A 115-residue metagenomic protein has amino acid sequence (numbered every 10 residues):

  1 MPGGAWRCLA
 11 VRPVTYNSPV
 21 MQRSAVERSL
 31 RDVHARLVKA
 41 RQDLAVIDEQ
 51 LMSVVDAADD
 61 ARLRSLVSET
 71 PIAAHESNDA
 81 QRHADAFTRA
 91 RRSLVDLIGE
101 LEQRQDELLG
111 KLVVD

Functional and structural regions predicted by a protein language model:
P13-L37, L109-D115: Short, charge-rich amphipathic alpha-helices with coiled-coil/heptad character
L30, H34, V55, S77 (+2 more regions): Generic structural concept
L37-L44, H83-R104: Amphipathic alpha-helical coiled-coil segments
I47-S68, I72: Extended alpha-helical coiled-coil "stalk/arm" regions that act as elongated linkers or oligomerization scaffolds
V67-A90: Short, glycine/alanine-rich amphipathic alpha-helical segment that often forms an alpha-turn-alpha hairpin
